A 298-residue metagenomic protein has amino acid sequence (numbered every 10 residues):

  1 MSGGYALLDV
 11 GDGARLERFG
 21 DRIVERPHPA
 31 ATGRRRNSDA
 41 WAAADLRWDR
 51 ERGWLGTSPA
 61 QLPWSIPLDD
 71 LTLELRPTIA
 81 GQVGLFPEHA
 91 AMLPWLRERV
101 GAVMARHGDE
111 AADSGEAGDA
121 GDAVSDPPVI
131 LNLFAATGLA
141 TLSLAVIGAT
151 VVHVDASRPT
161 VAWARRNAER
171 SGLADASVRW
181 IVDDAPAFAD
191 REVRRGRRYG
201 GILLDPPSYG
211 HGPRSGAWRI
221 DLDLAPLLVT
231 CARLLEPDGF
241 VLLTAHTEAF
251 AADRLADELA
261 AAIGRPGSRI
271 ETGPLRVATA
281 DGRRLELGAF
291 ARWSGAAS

Functional and structural regions predicted by a protein language model:
S2-P87, P94: Non-catalytic substrate-recognition/targeting regions of SAM-dependent transferases
D126-F134: Conserved class I S-adenosyl-L-methionine
T137-A149: Conserved SAM-binding loop of SAM-dependent methyltransferases across substrates and taxa, primarily the Class I
T150-D155: Conserved SAM-binding motif I beta-strand of class I
S157-G201: S-adenosyl-L-methionine
S157-T160, V182-A185, Y199-T230: Mobile active-site "lid"/loop adjacent to the S-adenosyl-L-methionine
L235-E236: Helix-to-beta-strand junctions that scaffold the AdoMet/dcAdoMet cofactor pocket in Class I SAM-dependent enzymes
F240-S298: C-terminal catalytic and target-recognition region of SAM-dependent MTase-like enzymes, primarily methyltransferases
